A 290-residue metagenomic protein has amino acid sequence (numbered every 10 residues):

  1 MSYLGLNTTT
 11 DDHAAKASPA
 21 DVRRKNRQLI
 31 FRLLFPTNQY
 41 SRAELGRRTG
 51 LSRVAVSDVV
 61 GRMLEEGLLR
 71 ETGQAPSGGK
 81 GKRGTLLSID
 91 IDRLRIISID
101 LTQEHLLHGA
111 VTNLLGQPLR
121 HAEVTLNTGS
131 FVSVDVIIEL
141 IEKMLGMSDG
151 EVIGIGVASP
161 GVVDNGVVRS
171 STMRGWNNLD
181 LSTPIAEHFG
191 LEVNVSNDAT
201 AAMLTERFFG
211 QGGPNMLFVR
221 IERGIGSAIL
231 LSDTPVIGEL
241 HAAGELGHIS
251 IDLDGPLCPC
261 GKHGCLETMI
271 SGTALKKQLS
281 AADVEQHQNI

Functional and structural regions predicted by a protein language model:
M1-R42, G46-R47: Extreme N-terminal segment that seeds HTH/winged-HTH DNA-binding domains in transcriptional regulators
D12-N26, S41, T72-R93: Short, cationic-aromatic polyanion-contact patches
L34, L45, V56-L69: Basic amphipathic alpha-helical segments that dock to polyanions
Q74-I96, V193-M216: Conserved phosphate-binding catalytic cores of ATP/NTP-utilizing and phosphoryl-transfer enzymes
G81-H121, F218-L231: Gly/Thr-rich phosphate-binding beta-strand-loop-beta motif of the actin/hexokinase/Hsp70
P118-N215: Glycine-rich phosphate-binding loop and adjoining helix at the ATP-binding site of ATP-dependent phosphoryl-transfer
P214-M269: Glycine-rich phosphate-binding loop of actin/hexokinase-like ATP-binding domains
H263-I290: A mobile "lid/hinge" subdomain adjacent to the ATP/sugar-phosphate binding pocket shared across diverse ATP-dependent
